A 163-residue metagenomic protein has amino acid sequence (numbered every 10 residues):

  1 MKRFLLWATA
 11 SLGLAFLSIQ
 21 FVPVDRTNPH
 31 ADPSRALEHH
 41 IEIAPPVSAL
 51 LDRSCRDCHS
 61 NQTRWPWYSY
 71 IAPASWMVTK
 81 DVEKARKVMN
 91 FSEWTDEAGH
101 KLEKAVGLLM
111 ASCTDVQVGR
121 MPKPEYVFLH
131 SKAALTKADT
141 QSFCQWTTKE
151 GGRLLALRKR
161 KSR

Functional and structural regions predicted by a protein language model:
M1-H40, T147-R163: Post-cleavage N-terminal segment of exported redox proteins
Q20, V24, T114-G119: Glycine-rich, acidic and aromatic/proline-enriched surface loops and short helix-turn segments that act as binding
P23-E42, M89-T95, P124-L129: Sequence context of c-type cytochrome heme-c attachment sites
I43-R56, V78: Sequence/structural segment immediately N-terminal to covalent heme-attachment motifs in c-type and related
L51-T63, F143: The canonical Cys-X-X-Cys-His
W65-K80: Acidic helix-start/capping segments at beta-turn-to-alpha-helix junctions
T79-T114, F128-T140: Electron-transfer interface patches adjacent to heme c in soluble/periplasmic c-type cytochromes and di-/multiheme
V116-M121, V127, S131-R158: C-terminal capping alpha-helices of c-type cytochrome domains
